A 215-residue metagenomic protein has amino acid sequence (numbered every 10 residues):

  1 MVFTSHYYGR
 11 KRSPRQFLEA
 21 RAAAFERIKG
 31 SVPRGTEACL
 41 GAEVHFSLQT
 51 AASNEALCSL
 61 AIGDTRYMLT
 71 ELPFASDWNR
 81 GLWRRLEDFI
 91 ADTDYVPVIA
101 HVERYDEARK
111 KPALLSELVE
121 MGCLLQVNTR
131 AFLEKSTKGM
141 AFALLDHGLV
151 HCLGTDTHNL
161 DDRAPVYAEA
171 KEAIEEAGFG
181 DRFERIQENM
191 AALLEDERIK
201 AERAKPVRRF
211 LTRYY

Functional and structural regions predicted by a protein language model:
M1-H6, C39-G41: Short beta-strand segments at enzyme active-site cores
T4-P14: Short, charge-patterned binding micro-sites
S5, H101, D156, M190: Conserved, mostly hydrophobic/aromatic
R12-Q126, A201-Y215: Extended substrate/RNA-proximal surfaces in nucleic-acid metabolism proteins
L133-T137, L160-P165, L194: Short active-site-adjacent structural elements
L149-P165: Short acidic/histidine-rich active-site segments
E172-Y215: Mid-to-C-terminal alpha-helical segments outside catalytic/metal-binding sites
